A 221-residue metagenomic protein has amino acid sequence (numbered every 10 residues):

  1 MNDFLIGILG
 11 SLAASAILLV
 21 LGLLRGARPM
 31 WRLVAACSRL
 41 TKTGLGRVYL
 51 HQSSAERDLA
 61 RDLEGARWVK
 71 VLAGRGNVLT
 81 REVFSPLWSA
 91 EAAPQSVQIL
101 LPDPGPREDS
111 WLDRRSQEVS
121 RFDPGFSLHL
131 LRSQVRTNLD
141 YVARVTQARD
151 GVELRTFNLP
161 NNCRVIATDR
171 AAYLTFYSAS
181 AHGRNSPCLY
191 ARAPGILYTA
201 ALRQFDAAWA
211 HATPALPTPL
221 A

Functional and structural regions predicted by a protein language model:
M1-L33: Hydrophobic, helix-forming membrane-interacting segments
G26-Q117, D206-A207, H211-P214: PLD-like (HKD) phosphodiesterase/transphosphatidyltransferase domain
D109, V119-F126, S186, P217-A221: N- and C-terminal low-complexity/disordered segments
L112-N162: HKD-type phospholipase D/PLD-like phosphodiesterase module
Q134-L139, L159-D169, A212-A221: Short flexible/disordered coil segments
V152-Y190: HKD (HxKxxxxD) catalytic microenvironment of the phospholipase D
L174, S178-A221: Signature of lipid phosphatidyltransferase scaffolds
